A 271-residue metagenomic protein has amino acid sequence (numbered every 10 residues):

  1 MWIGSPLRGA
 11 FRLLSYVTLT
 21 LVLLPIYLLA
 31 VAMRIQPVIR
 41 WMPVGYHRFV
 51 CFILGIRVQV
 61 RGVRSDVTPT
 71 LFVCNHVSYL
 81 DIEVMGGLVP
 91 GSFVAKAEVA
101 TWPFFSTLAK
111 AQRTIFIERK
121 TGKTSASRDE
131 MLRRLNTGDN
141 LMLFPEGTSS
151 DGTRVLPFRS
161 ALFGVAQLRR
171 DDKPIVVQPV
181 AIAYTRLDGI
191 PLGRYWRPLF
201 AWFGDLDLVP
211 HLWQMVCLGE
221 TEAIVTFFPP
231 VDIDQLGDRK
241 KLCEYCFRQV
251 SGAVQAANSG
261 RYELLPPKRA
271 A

Functional and structural regions predicted by a protein language model:
M1-Q59, A257, P266-A271: N-terminal membrane-anchoring alpha-helices
L23-I39, V44, C51-I53, R64-G122 (+1 more regions): Catalytic core of membrane glycerolipid acyltransferases/transacylases, capturing the structured, soluble-facing
M33-Q36, V99, T148-D151, D232-I233: Short histidine/acidic/glycine/proline-rich micro-motifs that form metal- and phosphate-coordinating active-site loops
G62-S65, E130-N136: Short amphipathic alpha-helix with an adjacent loop that forms part of the alpha/beta core around
P69-L71, N140-F144, V176: Residue-level preference for the first positions of well-ordered beta-strands
F105-S106, K120, G152-G237, K241 (+1 more regions): A cross-family acyltransferase "interaction/gating" segment
M131-L132, D139-F158: Soluble extracytoplasmic domains of inner/organellar membrane proteins
K240, Y245, V254-A271: Cytosolic-facing loops and C-terminal tails of multi-pass membrane proteins
